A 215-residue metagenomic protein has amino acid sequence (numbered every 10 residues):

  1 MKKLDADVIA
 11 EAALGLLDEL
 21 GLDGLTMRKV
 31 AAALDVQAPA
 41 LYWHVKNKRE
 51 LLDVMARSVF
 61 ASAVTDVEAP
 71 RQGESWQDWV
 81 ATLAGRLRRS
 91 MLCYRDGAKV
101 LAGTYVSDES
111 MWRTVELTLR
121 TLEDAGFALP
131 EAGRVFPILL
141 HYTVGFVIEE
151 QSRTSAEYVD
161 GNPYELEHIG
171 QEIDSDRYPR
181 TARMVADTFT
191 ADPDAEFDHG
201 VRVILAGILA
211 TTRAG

Functional and structural regions predicted by a protein language model:
M1-L4, V64, E68-Q72, D176-T188: N-terminal intrinsically disordered/low-complexity leader segments
V8, A12, L16-V54: Helix-turn-helix
V8, E50, T82, R113 (+4 more regions): Amphipathic alpha-helical interaction segments
I9-L17, M55, V59, L87 (+2 more regions): Short hydrophobic clusters on alpha-helical segments that form packing/core surfaces in small helical domains
W43-A81: Long, hydrophobic/aromatic N-terminal blocks
T65-R113, L129-A132, F136-L139: Hydrophobic alpha-helical connector segments
L117-H168: A contiguous pocket-lining binding segment that forms or flanks enzyme active sites
S152-G215: C-terminal peripheral helix-coil segments that are non-catalytic and often amphipathic
